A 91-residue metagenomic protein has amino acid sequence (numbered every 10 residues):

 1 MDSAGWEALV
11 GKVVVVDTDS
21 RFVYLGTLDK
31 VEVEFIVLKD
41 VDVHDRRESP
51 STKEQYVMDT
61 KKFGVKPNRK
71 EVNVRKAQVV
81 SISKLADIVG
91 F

Functional and structural regions predicted by a protein language model:
M1-F91: Conserved RNA-binding domains used in RNP assembly and mRNA/RNA metabolism
